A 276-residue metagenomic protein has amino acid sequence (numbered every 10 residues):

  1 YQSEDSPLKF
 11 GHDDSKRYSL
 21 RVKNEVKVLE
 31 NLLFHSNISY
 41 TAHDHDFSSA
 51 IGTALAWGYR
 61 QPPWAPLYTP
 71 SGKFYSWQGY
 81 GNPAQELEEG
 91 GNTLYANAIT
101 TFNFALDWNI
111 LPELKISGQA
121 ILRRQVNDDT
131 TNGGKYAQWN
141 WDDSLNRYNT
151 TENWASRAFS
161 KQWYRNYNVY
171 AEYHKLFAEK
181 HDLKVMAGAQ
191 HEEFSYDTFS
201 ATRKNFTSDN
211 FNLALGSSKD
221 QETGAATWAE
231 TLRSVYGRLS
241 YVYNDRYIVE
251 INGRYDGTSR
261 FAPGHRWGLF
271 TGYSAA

Functional and structural regions predicted by a protein language model:
Y1, V22-V26, F102-W108, V169-Y173 (+2 more regions): Residues on the lipid-exposed face of transmembrane beta-strands in outer-membrane beta-barrel proteins
Y1-S3, V249-F261: Transmembrane beta-strand segments that form the barrel wall of outer-membrane beta-barrel proteins
E4-S15, S19, K23-I99, S117-R233 (+1 more regions): Surface-exposed loop/interface segments of Gram-negative outer-membrane beta-barrel transport/assembly proteins
I110, Y241, Y247-G253: Alpha-helical scaffold elements that line and support the substrate/ligand-binding pocket of soluble hydrolases
Q119, G188, R238-V242, N252: Exposed, low-structure sequence patches enriched in small/polar residues
N166, S234-R238, R246-I248: Short glycine-rich loop/turn motifs
P263-W267: Short glycine/threonine-rich loop-to-helix capping motif typified by GTGT followed within a few residues by an Asp-Pro
